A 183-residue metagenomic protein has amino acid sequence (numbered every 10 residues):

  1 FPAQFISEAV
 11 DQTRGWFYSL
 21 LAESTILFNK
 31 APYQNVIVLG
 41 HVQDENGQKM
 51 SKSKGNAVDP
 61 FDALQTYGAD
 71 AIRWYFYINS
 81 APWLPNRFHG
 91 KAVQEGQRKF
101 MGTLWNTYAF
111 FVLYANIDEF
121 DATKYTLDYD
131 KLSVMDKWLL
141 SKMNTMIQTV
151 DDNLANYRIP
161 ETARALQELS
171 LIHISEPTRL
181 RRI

Functional and structural regions predicted by a protein language model:
F1-Q12: A short glycine/serine-rich beta->alpha loop
F5-I6, W16, E23, V38-V42: Long, contiguous hydrophobic alpha-helical segments, chiefly transmembrane helices and signal peptides
I6-S7, W16-F17, S51, I72: Short hydrophobic-aromatic micro-motifs
E8, W16, N153, Y157: Conserved catalytic-core segments centered on acid/base and nucleophilic motifs
T13-N29: Metal-dependent nuclease catalytic cores in nucleic-acid-processing enzymes, especially RNase H-like/related
E23-S24, F111, V150, R181: Generic hydrophobic alpha-helical segments
K30-L171, S175: Long, charged, mostly alpha-helical binding arms that flank functional sites
P177-R179, I183: Positively charged, low-complexity/disordered segments
